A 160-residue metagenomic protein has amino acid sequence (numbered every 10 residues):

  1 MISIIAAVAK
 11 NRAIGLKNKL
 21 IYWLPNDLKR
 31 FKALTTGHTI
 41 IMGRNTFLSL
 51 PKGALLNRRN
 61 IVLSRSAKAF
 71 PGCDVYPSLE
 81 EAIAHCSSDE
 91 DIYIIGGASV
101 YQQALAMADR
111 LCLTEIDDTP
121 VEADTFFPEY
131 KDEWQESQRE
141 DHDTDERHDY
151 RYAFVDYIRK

Functional and structural regions predicted by a protein language model:
I5-T39, R44-K160: Flexible, gly/pro- and Lys/Arg-enriched active-site loops
